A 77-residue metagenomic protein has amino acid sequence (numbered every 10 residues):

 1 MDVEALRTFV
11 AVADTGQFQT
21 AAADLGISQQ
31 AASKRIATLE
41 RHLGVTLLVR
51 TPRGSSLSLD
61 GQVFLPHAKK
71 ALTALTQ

Functional and structural regions predicted by a protein language model:
A5-V12, F64: Short alpha-helical "packing" element that flanks the helix-turn-helix/winged-helix DNA-binding module
A11-G26: Short helix-boundary/capping micro-motifs
Q17-F18, I36, R50: Helix-turn-helix DNA-binding elements, focusing on the entry/boundary residues of the two helices that contact DNA
A23-D24, R41, Q62: Alpha-helical residues within the helix-turn-helix
S28, R35-T38: Residues within the DNA-recognition helix of helix-turn-helix
E40-L57: A short LG(V/I)-centered, amphipathic sequence patch enriched for acidic residue(s) preceding the LG motif
H42-L43, F64-Q77: Alpha-helical linker/hinge and terminal dimerization helices associated with HTH transcriptional regulators
